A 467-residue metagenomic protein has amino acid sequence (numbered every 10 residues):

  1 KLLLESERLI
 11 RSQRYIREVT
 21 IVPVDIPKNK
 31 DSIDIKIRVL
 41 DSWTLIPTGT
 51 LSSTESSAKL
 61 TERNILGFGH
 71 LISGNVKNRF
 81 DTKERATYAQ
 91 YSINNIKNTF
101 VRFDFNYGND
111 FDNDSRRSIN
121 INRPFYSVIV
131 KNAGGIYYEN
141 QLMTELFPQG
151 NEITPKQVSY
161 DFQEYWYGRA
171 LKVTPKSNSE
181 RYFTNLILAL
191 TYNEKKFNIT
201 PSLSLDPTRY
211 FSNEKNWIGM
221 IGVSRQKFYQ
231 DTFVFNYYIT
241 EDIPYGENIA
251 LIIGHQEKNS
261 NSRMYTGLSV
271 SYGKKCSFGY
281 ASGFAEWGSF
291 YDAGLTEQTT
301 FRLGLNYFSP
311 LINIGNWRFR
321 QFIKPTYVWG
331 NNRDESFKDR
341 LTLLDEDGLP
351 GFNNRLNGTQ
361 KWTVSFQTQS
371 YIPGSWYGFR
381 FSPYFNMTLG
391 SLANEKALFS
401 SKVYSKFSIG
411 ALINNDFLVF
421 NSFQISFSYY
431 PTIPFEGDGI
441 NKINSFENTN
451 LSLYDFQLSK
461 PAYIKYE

Functional and structural regions predicted by a protein language model:
K1-E55, K59, D112-S115, I119 (+1 more regions): Periplasmic polypeptide-binding modules associated with outer-membrane biogenesis and secretion
K1-R17, T61-E84, S92-N98, N106-N113 (+1 more regions): Periplasmic/extracytosolic POTRA-like scaffold domains at the N-termini of outer-membrane and outer-envelope
V24, T50-S52, R63, N75-R79 (+16 more regions): Outer-membrane beta-barrel pore domains and translocons
D31-I33, W43-L45, F68-I72, T99-F103 (+12 more regions): Outer-envelope beta-barrel architecture signal
S52-S56, K83-T87, N113-R117, S159-Y165 (+8 more regions): Residues that define the transmembrane beta-barrel architecture of outer-membrane proteins
A86-Q90, R116-N122, G134, E145-I153 (+7 more regions): Outer-membrane beta-barrel translocator domains and adjoining extracellular loop/strand segments of Gram-negative
S92-D206: Transmembrane beta-barrel wall of Gram-negative outer-membrane proteins
I249-E257, N261-G273, S277-E467: C-terminal transmembrane beta-barrel domains of outer membrane proteins
